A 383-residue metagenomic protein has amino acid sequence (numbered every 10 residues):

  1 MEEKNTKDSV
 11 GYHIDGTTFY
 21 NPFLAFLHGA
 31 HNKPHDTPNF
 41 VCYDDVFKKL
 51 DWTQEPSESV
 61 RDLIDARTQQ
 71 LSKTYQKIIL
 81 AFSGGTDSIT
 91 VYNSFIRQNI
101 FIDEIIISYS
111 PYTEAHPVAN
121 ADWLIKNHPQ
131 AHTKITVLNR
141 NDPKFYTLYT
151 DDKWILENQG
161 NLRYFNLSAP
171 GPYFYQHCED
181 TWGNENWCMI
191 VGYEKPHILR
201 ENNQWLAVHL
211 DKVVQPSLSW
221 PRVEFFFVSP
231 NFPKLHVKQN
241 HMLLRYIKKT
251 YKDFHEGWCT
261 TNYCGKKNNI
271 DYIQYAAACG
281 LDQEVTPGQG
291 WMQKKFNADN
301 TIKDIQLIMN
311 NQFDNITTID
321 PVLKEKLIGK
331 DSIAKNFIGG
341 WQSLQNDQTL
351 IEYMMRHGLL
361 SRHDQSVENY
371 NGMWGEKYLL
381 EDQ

Functional and structural regions predicted by a protein language model:
E2-I78, S94, I100, I106-Q383: Nucleotide-activated chemistry modules centered on ATP-dependent adenylation/adenylyltransferase
T90-V91: Hydrophobic positions on the alpha1 helix immediately C-terminal to the Walker A/P-loop
